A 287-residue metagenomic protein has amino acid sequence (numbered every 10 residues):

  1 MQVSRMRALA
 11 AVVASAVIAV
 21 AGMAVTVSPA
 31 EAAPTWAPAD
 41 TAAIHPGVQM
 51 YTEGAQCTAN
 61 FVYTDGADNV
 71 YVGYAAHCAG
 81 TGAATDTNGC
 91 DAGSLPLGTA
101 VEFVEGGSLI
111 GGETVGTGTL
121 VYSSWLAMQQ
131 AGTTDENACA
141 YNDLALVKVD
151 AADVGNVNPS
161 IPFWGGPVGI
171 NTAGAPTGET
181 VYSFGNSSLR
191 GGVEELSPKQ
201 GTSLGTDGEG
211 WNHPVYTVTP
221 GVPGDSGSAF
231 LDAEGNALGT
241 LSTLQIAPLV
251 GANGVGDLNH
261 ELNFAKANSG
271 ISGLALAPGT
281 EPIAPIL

Functional and structural regions predicted by a protein language model:
M1-A32: Secretory targeting and sorting signals
V3, A175, G221-G224: Hydrophobic beta-strand core residues of beta-sandwich domains
A14-A24, G93-L95, H260-A265: Hydrophobic alpha-helical membrane segments, chiefly transmembrane helices and signal peptide h-regions, characterized
V17-V20, N137, P214: N-terminal hydrophobic alpha-helix used for membrane targeting or insertion
A33-G66, G270-L287: Extracytoplasmic low-complexity, Pro/Thr/Ser/Ala/Gly-rich segments that lie immediately after a secretion/anchoring
H45, Y51-F61, D65-D207, D232-A233: Serine endopeptidase catalytic core focused on the charge-relay Asp
G155-G166, V181, L189-I286: Active-site region of chymotrypsin-like
